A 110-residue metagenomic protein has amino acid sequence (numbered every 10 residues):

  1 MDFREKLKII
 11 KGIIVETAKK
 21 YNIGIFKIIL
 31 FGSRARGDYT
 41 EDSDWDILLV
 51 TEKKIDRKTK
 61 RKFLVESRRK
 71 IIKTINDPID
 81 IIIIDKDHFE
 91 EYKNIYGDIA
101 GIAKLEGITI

Functional and structural regions predicted by a protein language model:
M1-K27, R36-E41, T51-I110: Catalytic core of pol beta-like nucleotidyltransferases
D46-V50: Short beta-strand->loop micro-motif that forms the acidic, two-metal-ion catalytic signature in nucleotide-processing
